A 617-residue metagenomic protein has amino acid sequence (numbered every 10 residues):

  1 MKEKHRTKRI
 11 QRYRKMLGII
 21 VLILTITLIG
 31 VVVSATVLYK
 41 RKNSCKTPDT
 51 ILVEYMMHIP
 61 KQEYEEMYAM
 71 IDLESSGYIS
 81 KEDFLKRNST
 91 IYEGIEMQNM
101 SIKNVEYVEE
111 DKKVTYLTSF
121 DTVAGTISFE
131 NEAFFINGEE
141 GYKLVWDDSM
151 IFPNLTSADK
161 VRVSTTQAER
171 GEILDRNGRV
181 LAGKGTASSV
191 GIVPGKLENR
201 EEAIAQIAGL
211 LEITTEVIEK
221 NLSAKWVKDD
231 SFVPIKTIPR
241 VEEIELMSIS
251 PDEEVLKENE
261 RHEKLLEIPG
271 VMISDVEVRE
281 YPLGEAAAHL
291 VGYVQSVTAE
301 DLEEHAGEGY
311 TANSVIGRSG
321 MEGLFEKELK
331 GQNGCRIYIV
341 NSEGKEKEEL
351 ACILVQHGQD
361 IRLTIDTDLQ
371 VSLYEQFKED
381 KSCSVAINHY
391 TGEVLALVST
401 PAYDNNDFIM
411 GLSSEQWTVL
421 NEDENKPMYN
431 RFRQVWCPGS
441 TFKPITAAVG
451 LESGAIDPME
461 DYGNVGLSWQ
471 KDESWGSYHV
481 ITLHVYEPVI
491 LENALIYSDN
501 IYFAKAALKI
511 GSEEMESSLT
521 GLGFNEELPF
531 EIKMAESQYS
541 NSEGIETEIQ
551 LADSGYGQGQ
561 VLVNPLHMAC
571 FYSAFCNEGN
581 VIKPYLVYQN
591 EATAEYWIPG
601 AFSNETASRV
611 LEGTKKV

Functional and structural regions predicted by a protein language model:
M1-K4: N-terminal targeting leaders characterized by basic, low-complexity, disordered sequences that direct proteins
T7-M57, K61: Short, low-complexity N-terminal intrinsically disordered segments enriched in polar/charged residues
K42, K46-T50, H58-E65, E74-E82 (+16 more regions): Soluble non-cytosolic domains of exported or imported proteins
S44, T50, E54, E65-K113: Short solvent-exposed beta->alpha transition segments
D49-M57, E65-A69, K86, E201-G209 (+21 more regions): Solvent-exposed, polar/charged alpha-helical surfaces in well-ordered, non-transmembrane soluble domains, broadly
M56-K61, A69-S76, S89, E93 (+14 more regions): Sec-exported extracytoplasmic/periplasmic mature domains
R87-C383, Y403-P427, V435: Extracytoplasmic/periplasmic proteins that interact with beta-lactams or build/remodel peptidoglycan
V340-L350, N388-S440, I445-V617: Beta-lactam-recognizing serine transpeptidase/beta-lactamase-like catalytic domain environment
